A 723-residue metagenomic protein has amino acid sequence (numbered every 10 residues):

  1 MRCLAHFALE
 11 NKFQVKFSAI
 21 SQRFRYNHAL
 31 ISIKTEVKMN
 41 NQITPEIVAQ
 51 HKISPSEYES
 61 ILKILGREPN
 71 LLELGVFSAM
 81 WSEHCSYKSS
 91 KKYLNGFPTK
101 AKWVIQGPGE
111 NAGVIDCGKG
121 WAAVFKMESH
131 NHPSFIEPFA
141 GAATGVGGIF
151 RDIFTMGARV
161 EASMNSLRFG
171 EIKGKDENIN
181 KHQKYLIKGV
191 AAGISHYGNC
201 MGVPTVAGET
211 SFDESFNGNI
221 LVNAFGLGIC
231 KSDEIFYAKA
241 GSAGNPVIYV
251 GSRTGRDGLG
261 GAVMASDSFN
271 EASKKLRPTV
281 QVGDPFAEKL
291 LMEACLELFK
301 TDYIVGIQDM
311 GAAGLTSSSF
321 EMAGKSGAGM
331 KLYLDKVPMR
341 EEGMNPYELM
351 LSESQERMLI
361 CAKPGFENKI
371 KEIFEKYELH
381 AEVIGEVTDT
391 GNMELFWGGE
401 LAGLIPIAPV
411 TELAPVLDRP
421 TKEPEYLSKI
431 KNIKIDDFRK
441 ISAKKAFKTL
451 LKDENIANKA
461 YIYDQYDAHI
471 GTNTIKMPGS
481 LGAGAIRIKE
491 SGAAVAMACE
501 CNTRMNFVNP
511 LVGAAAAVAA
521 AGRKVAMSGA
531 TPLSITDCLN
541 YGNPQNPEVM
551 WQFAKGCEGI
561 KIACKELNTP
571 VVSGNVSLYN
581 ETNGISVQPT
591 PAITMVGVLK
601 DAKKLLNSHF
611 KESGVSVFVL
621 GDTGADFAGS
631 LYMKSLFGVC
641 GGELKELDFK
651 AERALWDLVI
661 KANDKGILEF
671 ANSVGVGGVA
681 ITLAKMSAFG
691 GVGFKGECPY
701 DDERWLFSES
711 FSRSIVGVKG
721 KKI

Functional and structural regions predicted by a protein language model:
H6, E10-K12, K16-K34: Short, positively charged and aromatic/hydrophobic N-terminal segments
N40-H51, P55-E57, K63-L74, N219-I220 (+8 more regions): Glycine-/charge-enriched secondary-structure boundary and capping motifs
Q42-D116: N-terminal amphipathic, basic-rich helices that act as targeting or association modules
S78, K91, M201-G218, I562-Y579: Active-site cores enriched in adjacent His and Asp/Glu residues with nearby glycine-rich loops that coordinate divalent
W81, C85, L94-T144, G148-F154 (+7 more regions): Non-catalytic terminal/interface segments that mediate subunit docking, oligomerization, and allosteric communication
E110, I115-Y377, V387-N392, F396 (+7 more regions): Mobile "lid/hinge" segments at catalytic clefts and subdomain interfaces of large enzymes
